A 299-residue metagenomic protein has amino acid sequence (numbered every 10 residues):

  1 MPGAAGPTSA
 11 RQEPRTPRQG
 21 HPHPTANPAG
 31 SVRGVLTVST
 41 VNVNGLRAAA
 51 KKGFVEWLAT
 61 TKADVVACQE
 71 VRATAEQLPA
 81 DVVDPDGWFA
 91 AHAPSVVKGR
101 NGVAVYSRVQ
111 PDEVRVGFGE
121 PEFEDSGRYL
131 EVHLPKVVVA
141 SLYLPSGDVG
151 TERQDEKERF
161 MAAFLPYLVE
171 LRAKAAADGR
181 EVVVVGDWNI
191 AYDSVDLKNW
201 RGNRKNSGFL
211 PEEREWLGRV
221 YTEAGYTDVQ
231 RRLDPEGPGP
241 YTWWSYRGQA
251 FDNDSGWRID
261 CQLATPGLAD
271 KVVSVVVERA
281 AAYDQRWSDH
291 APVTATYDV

Functional and structural regions predicted by a protein language model:
P2-P14: Extreme N-terminal basic, low-complexity initiation segments that serve as generic localization/processing leaders
R11, R15-D84, F89, S95 (+3 more regions): N-terminal, active-site-proximal structural segment of metallo-dependent hydrolase catalytic domains
V41-N42, L58-L78, V139, L168-S194 (+4 more regions): Active-site beta-strand/loop signature of hydrolases that rely on acidic residues for catalysis
R72-T74, L78-E152: Structured beta-strand-rich core segments of catalytic domains in phosphoester-bond hydrolases
D86-F89, A162-I259: Metal-dependent phosphoesterases centered on the DNase I-like endonuclease/exonuclease/phosphatase
K98-E113, R247-K271, Y297: Conserved beta strand-loop-helix elements of the APE1-like EEP
G119-E120, L144-A162, R201-N206: Surface-exposed cleft-lining segments at the edges of enzyme active sites
V276-V299: Surface polyanion/phosphate-binding segment centered on an Asp-His-Pro turn
